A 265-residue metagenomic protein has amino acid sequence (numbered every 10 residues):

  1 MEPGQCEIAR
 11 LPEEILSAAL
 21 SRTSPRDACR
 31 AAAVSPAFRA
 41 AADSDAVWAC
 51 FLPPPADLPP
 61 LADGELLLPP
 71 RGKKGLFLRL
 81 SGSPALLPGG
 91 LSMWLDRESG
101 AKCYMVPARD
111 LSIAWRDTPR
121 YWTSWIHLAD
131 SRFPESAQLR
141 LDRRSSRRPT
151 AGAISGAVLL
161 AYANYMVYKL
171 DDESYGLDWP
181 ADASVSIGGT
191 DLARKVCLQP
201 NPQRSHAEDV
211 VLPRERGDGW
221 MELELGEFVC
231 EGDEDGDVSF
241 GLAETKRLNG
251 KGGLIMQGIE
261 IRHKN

Functional and structural regions predicted by a protein language model:
P3, R10, E14, A18 (+2 more regions): Plant-skewed but cross-kingdom recognition/interaction modules and surfaces
C29: Short, basic-rich loop-to-helix N-cap that marks the start of a DNA-contacting helix
